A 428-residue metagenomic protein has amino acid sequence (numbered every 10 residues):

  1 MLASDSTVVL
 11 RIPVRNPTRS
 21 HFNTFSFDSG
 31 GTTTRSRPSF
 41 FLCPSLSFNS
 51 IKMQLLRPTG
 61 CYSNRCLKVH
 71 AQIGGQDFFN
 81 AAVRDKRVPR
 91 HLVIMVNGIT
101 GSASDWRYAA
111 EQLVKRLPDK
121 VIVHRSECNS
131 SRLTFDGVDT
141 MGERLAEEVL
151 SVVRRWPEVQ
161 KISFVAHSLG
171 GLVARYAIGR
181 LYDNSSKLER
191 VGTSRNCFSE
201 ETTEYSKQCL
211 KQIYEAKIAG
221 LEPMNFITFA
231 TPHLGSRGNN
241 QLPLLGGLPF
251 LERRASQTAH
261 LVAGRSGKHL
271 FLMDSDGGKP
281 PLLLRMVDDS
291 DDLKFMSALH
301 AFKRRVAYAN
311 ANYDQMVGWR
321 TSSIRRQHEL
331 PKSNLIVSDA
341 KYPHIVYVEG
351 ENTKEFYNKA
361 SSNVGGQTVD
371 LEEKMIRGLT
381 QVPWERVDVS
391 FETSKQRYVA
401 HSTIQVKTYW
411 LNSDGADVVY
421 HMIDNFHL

Functional and structural regions predicted by a protein language model:
M1-N129, L133-R155, L299, W384 (+1 more regions): Flexible, membrane-associating and regulatory peripheral segments of lipid-active enzymes
D77-N80, L282-A298: Active-site nucleophile elbow and catalytic-triad environment of alpha/beta-hydrolase enzymes
H91-L92, M224, V306: Residue-level detector of short, conserved catalytic/binding motifs and their immediate flanks
N97, S126-S131, D139-L282, V287 (+3 more regions): Serine-dependent carboxylesterase/thioesterase catalytic core of lipase-like alpha/beta-hydrolase/SGNH enzymes
Y108, G179, Q241, K279-P280 (+3 more regions): Single-residue recognition of alpha-helix boundary sites
A110-V121, R144, E189-S194, L242-T258 (+1 more regions): Aromatic/acidic cage segments in peptide-binding pockets
D289-L428: C-terminal catalytic-base region of ester-bond hydrolases, centering on the histidine of the charge-relay
